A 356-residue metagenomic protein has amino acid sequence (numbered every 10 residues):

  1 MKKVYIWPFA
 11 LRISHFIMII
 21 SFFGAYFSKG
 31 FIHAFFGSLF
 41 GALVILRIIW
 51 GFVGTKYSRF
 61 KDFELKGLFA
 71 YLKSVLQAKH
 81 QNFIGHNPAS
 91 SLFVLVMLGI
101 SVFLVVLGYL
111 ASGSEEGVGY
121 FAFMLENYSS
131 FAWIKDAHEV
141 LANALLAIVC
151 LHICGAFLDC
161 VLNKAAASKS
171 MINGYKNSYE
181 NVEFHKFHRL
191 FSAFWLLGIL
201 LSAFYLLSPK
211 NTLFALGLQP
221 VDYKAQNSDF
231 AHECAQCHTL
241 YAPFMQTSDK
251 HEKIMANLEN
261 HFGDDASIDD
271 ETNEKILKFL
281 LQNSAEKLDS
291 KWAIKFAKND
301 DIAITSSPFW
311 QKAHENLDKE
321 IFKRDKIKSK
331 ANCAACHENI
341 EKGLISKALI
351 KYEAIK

Functional and structural regions predicted by a protein language model:
M1-K224, Q236, H261-D265, K351: Membrane-embedded alpha-helical bundles that constitute the cytochrome b-like, heme-associated redox core of multi-pass
W7, F16, S38, V44 (+8 more regions): Broad hydrophobic/π-residue packing in well-ordered secondary structure
V94, V105-A122, S130, D269-D300: Structured, soluble extracytoplasmic/luminal domains of envelope-associated proteins
I134, N177-A193, F204-E274, S284-K356: Sequence context surrounding c-type heme c attachment/ligation sites in exported
L146, A156, Q282, A335-E338: Short basic/hydrophobic patches in alpha-helices and adjacent helix-turn junctions that form amphipathic surface motifs
